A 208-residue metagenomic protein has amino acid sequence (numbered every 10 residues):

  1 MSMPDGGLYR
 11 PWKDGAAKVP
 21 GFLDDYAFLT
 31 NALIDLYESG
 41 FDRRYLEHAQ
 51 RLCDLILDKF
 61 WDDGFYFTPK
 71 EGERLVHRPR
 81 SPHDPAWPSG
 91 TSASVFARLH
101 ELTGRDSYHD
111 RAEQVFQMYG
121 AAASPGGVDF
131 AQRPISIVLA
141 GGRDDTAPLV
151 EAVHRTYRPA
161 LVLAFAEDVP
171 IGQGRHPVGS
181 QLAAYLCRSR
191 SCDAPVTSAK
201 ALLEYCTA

Functional and structural regions predicted by a protein language model:
M1-A208: Glycan-recognition and catalytic cores of secretory/periplasmic carbohydrate-active enzymes
